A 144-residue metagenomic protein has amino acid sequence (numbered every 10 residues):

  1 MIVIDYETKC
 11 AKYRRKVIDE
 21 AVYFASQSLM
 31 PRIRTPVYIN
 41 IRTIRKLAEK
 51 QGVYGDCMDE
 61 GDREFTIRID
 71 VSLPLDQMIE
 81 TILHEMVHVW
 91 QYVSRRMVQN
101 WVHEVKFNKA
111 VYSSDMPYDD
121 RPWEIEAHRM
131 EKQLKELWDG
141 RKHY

Functional and structural regions predicted by a protein language model:
I2-G61, L75: Auxiliary, metal-adjacent structural segments of Zn-dependent hydrolase domains
F24, S28-L29, W90, M130 (+1 more regions): Short alpha-helical scaffold segments that flank and stabilize functional sites
S28-T35, R96-V98, W138-Y144: Surface-exposed helix-capping loop/turn segments at secondary-structure junctions
F65-I82: Short pre-active-site segment immediately N-terminal to the catalytic Zn-binding motif
D76, Y92-I125: Post-HEXXH active-site segment of zinc metalloproteases
E80-Y92, A127: Active-site recognition of the HExxH zinc-binding catalytic motif
P117-E124, R129-Y144: Long, well-structured alpha-helical subdomains associated with metal-dependent extracellular/ecto-lumenal hydrolases
